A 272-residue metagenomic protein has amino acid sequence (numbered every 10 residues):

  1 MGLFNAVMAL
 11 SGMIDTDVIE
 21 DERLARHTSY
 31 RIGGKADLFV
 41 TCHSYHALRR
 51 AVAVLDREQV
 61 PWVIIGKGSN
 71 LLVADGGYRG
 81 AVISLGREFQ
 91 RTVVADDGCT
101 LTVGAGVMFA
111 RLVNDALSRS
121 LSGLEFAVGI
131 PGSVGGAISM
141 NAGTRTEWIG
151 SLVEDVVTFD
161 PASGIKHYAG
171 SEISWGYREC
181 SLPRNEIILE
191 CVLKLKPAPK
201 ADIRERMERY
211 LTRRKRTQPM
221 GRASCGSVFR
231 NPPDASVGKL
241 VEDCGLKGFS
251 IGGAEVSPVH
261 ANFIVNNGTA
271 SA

Functional and structural regions predicted by a protein language model:
G2-N5, H43-H46, V107, R111 (+7 more regions): Conserved active-site and cofactor/substrate-binding residues in soluble primary-metabolism enzymes
G2-V134: Anion-binding (especially nucleotide phosphate/pyrophosphate-binding) glycine-rich loop and adjoining beta-alpha core
I19-E20, L71, F159-A272: Phosphate/pyrophosphate- and phosphate-bearing ligand-binding catalytic cores of soluble enzymes
E20, R26-T28, K35, S69 (+14 more regions): Glycine-rich, flexible loop/turn motifs
V40-Y45, L72-Q90, S139-G170, P183-E190: Structural signature of FAD isoalloxazine-binding scaffolds in flavoprotein oxidoreductases
N70-L71, V113-A116, L124-V128, I138-W148 (+3 more regions): A generic local secondary-structure boundary/capping motif
